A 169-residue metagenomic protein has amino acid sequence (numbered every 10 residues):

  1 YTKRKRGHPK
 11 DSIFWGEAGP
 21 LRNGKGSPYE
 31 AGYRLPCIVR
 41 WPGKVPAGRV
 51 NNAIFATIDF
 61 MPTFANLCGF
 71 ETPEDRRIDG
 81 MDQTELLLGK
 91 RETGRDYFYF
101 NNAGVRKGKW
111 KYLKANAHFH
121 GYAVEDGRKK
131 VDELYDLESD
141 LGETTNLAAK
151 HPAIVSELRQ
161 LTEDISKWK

Functional and structural regions predicted by a protein language model:
Y1, T145-A153: Active-site-proximal N-terminal segment of extracellular/periplasmic enzymes that hydrolyze or transfer
T2-E30, K44-R49, A53-E133, L137 (+1 more regions): C-terminal cap/loop subdomain of S1 sulfatases and analogous C-terminal strand-loop tails that border
R34-L35: Catalytic cores of eukaryotic secretory-pathway lumenal/extracellular enzymes that build and remodel glycoconjugates
I38-R40: Short beta-strand-to-turn element immediately C-terminal to the catalytic PLP-Schiff-base lysine in fold type I
P46, E143-T144: Glycine- and acidic
D140: Intrinsically disordered, low-complexity polar regions and short flexible loop motifs
K150-A153, E157-D164: A non-catalytic, amphipathic alpha-helix used as a structural packing/dimerization or gating element in enzyme scaffolds
